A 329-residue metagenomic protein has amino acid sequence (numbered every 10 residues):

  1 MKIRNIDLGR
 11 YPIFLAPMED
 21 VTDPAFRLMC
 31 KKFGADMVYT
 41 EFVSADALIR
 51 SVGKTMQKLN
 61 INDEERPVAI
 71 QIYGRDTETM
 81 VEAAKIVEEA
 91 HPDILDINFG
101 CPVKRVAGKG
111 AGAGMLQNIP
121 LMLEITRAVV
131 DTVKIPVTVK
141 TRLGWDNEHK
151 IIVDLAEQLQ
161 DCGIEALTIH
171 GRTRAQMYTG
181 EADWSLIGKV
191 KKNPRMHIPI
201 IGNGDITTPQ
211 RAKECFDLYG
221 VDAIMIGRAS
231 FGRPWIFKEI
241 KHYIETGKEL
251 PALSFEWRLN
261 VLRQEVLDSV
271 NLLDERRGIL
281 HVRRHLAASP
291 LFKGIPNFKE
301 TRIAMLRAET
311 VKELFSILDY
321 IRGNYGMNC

Functional and structural regions predicted by a protein language model:
M1-G9, I13, E19, P24-A25 (+7 more regions): Alpha/beta catalytic cores of nucleotide-metabolism and tRNA/nucleoside-modifying enzymes
M1-R4, G9, M18-D93: Glycine-rich, positively charged N-terminal anion/phosphate-binding segment
I13-A16, V38-T40, V68-I72, L95 (+4 more regions): Hydrophobic faces of well-ordered beta-strands that scaffold small-molecule active sites in alpha/beta enzyme cores
M18-D20, V43-A45, Y73-R75, G100-P102 (+4 more regions): Active-site beta-loop-alpha junctions enriched in small/polar residues
K32, V81-A111, P120-I198, E214: Alpha/beta enzyme core
D63-R66, G108, K299: Short glycine-enriched loop/turn motifs at secondary-structure junctions
L116: Aromatic- and acidic-residue-enriched carbohydrate-binding clefts of CAZyme catalytic domains
